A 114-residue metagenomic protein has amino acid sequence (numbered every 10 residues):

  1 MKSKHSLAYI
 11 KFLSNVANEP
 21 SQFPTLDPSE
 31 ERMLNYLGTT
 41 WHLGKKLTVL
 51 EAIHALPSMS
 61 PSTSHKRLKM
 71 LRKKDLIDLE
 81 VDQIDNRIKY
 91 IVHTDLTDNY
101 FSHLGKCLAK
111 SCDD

Functional and structural regions predicted by a protein language model:
S6-Y36: Short alpha-helical segments that sit at the start of domains
Y9, V16-N18, S102-D114: Amphipathic alpha-helical dimerization/coiled-coil segments that flank or bridge DNA-binding/regulatory modules
L37-W41: Short helix-to-turn junction characteristic of helix-turn-helix DNA-binding domains, especially the helix
L43-A55: Short acidic, hydrophobic short linear motifs in intrinsically disordered regions
P61-S62: Key DNA-contact positions within bacterial/archaeal DNA-binding proteins
H65-K69: Short, hydrophobic-biased segments on the C-terminal half of alpha helices that form "recognition helices"
R72-D82: A short, conserved structural fragment
D82-G105: Short, cationic-aromatic polyanion-contact patches
